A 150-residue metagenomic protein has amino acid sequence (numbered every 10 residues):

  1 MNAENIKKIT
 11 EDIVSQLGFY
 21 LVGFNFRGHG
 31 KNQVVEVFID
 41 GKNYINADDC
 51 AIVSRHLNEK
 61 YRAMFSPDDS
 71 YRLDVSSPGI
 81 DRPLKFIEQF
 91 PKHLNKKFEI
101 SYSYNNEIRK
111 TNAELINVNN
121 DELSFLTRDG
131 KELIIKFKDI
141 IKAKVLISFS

Functional and structural regions predicted by a protein language model:
M1-N112, I116-S150: Short Lys/Arg-rich amphipathic alpha-helical segments
